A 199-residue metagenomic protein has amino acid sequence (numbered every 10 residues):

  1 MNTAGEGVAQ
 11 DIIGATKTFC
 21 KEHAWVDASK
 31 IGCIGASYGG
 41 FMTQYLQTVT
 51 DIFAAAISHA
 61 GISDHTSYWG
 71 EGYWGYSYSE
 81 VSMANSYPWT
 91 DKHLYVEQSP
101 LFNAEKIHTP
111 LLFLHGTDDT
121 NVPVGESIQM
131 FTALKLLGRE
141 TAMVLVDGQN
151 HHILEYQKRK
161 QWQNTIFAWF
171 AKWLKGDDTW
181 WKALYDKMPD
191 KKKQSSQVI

Functional and structural regions predicted by a protein language model:
M1-I199: Active-site-proximal cap/loop segments of hydrolase catalytic domains
